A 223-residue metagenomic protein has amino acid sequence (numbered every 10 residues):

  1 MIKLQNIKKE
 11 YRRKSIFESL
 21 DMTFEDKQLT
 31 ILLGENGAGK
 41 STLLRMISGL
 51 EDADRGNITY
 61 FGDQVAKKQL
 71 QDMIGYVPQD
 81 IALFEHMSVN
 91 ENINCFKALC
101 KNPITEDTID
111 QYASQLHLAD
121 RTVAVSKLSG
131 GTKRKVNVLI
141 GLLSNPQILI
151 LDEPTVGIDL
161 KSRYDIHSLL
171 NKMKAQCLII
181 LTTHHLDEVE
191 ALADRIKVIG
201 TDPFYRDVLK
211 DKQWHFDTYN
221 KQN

Functional and structural regions predicted by a protein language model:
I2, F17-S19: Conserved structural motif at the start of ABC-family nucleotide-binding domains
L33-E35: The feature captures the beta-strand-to-loop junction immediately N-terminal to the Walker
S48: Helix-to-loop junction immediately C-terminal to a conserved catalytic motif
G56-L70: Conserved ABC transporter NBD signature motif
N94, I104-R121: Conserved ABC ATPase "signature" region
L149-E153: Catalytic Walker B motif of ABC-type/P-loop ATPase nucleotide-binding domains
Q176-T182: Conserved H-loop
